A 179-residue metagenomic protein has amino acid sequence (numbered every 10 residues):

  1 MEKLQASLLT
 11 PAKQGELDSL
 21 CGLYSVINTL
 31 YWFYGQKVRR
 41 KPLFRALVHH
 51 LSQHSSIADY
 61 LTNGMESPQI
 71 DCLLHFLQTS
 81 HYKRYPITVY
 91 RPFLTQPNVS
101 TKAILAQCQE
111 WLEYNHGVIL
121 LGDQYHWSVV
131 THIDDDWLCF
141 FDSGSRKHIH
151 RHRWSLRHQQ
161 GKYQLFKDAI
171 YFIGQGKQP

Functional and structural regions predicted by a protein language model:
M1-D59: Active-site nucleophile-adjacent alpha helix/oxyanion-hole segment immediately C-terminal to the catalytic cysteine
L20, T29, Y34, L120 (+3 more regions): Residues in flexible loops and secondary-structure boundaries
S52-Y163: Conserved active-site-adjacent core of cysteine acyl-enzyme catalytic domains
Q164-P179: Low-complexity, Gly/Ser/Thr/Pro-rich intrinsically disordered linker/tail segments
